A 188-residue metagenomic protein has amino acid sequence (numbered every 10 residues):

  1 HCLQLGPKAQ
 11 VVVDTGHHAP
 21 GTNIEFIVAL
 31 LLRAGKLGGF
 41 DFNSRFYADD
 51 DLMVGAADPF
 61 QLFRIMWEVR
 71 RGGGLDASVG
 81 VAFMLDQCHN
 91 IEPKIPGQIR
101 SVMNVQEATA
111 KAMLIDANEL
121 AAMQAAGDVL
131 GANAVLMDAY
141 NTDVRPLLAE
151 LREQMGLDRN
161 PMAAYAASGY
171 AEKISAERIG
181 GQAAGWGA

Functional and structural regions predicted by a protein language model:
H1-A188: Histidine-acidic metal/acid-base catalytic patches
